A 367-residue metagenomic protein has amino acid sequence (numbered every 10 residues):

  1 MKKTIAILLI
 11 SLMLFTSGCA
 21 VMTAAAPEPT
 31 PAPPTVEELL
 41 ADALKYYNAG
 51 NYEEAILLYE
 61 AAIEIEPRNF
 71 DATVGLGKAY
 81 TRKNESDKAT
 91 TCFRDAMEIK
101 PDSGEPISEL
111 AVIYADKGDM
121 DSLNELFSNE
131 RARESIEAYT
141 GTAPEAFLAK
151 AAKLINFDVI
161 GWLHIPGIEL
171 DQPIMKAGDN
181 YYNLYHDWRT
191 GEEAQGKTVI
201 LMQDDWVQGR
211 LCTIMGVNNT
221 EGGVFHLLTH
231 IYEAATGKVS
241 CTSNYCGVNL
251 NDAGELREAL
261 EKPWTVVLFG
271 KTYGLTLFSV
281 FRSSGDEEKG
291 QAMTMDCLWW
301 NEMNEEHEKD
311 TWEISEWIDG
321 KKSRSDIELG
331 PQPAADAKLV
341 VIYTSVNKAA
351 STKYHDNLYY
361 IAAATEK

Functional and structural regions predicted by a protein language model:
V36-E37, F70-D71, G104-E105: Helix-start (N-cap) detector for alpha-helical repeat units in TPR-like alpha-solenoids, especially tetratricopeptide
E60-E64, R94-E98, A132: Conserved structural position within tetratricopeptide repeats
R82, I99, D116, L126-K367: Solvent-exposed, non-transmembrane regions of membrane-associated and secreted proteins
